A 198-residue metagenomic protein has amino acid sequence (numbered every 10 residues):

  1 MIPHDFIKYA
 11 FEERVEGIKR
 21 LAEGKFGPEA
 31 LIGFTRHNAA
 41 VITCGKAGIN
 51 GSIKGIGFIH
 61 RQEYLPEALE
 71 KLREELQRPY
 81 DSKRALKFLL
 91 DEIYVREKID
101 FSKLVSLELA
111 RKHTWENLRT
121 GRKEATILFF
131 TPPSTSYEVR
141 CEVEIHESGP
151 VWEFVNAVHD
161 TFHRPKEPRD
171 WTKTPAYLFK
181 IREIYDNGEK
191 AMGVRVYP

Functional and structural regions predicted by a protein language model:
M1-P198: Binding-site signature for planar aromatic cofactors or substrates
